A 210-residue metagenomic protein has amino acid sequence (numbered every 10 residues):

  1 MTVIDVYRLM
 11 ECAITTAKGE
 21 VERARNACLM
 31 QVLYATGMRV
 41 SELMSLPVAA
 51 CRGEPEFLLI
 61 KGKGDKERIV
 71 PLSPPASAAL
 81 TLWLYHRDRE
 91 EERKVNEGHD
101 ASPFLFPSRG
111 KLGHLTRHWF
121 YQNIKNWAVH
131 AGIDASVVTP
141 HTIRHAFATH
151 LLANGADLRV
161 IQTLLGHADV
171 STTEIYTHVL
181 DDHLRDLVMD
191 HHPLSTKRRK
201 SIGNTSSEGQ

Functional and structural regions predicted by a protein language model:
M1-Q210: Conserved catalytic core of the tyrosine transesterase superfamily
